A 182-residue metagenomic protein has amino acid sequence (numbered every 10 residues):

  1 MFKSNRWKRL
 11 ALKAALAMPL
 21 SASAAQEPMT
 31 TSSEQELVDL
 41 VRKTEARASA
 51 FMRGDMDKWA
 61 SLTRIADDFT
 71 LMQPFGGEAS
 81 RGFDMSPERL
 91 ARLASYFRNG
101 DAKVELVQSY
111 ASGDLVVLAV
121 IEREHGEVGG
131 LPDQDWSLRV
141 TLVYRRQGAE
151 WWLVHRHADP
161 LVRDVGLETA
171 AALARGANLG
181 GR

Functional and structural regions predicted by a protein language model:
F2, A24-L62, T169-R182: Short, low-complexity N-terminal intrinsically disordered segments enriched in polar/charged residues
F2-L12: Bacterial N-terminal signal peptides that target proteins for export
A11-S21: Bacterial N-terminal signal peptides
E34, V38, M56-S112, Q134-D135: A solvent-exposed, acidic/Ser-Thr-rich amphipathic alpha-helical stretch
F69, G76-E78, E124-G126, D159-L161: Solvent-exposed loop/turn segments at secondary-structure junctions within structured extracellular/periplasmic domains
L90, V104-S109, E122-E124, R139-R145 (+1 more regions): Hydrophobic/aromatic beta-strand elements that line small-molecule binding cavities or substrate pockets in beta-rich
S109-V117, L131, Y144-E150: A short, structured loop/turn motif at beta-sheet edges
S137-L167: Short beta-strand edge/turn micro-motifs at domain boundaries
